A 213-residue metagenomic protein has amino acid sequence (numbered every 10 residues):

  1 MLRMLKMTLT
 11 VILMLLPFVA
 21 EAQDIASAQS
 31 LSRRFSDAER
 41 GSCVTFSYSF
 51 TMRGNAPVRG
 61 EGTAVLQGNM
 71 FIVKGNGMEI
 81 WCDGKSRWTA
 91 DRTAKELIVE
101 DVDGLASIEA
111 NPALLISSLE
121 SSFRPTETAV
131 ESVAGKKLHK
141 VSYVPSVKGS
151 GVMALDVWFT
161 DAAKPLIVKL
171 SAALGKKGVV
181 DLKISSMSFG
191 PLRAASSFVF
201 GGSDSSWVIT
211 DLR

Functional and structural regions predicted by a protein language model:
M1-L9: Bacterial N-terminal signal peptides that target proteins for export
L2, L15, V19-V58, V65-M70 (+1 more regions): N-terminal leader/targeting segments and the immediate start of mature chains
A26-S30, I116-T128, D181-L182: A short, amphipathic edge element
D37, E61-L66, E79-I80, R124-S132: Short, exposed beta-strand/loop patches in secreted or surface proteins that constitute
G41-S47, L66-V73, G135-S142, K164-K169: Short, hydrophobic/aromatic-rich segments at coil-to-beta transitions
F50, G75-N76, D91-T93, P145 (+1 more regions): Beta-turn initiation residues at beta-strand->coil junctions
E61-A110, V180: An acidic-aromatic
V130-D204: Gly/Pro-enriched, hydrophobic low-complexity segments that function as extracytoplasmic propeptides/linkers
